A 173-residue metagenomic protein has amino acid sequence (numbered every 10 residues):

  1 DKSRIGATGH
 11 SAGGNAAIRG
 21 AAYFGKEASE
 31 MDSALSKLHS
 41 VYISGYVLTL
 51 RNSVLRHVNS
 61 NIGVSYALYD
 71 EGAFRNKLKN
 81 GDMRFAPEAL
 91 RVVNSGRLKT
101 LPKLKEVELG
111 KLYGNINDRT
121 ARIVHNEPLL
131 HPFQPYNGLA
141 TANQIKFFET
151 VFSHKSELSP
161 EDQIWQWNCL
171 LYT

Functional and structural regions predicted by a protein language model:
D1-D162: Soluble extramembrane regions of membrane proteins in the secretory/endomembrane system
Q163-W167: Individual transmembrane alpha-helix segments
Y172-T173: Conserved small/polar residues in nucleotide/adenosyl-binding loops
